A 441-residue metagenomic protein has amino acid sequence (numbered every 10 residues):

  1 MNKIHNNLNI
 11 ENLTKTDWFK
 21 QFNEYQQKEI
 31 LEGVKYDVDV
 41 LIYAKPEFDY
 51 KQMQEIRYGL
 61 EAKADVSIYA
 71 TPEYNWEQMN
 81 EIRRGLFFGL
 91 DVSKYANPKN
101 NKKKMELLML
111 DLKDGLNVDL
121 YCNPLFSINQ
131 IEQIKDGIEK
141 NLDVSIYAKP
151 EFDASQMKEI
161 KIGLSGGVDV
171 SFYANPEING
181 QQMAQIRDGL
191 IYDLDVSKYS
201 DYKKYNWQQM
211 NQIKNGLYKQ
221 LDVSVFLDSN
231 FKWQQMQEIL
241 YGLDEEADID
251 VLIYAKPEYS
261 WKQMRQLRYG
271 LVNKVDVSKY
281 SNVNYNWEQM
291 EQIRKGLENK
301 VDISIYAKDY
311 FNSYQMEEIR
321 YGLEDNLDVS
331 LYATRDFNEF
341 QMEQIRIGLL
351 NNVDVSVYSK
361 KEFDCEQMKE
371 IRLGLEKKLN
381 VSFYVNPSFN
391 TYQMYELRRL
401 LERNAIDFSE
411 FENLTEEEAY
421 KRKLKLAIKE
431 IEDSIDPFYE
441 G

Functional and structural regions predicted by a protein language model:
M1-G441: General marker for long, soluble alpha-helical cores
